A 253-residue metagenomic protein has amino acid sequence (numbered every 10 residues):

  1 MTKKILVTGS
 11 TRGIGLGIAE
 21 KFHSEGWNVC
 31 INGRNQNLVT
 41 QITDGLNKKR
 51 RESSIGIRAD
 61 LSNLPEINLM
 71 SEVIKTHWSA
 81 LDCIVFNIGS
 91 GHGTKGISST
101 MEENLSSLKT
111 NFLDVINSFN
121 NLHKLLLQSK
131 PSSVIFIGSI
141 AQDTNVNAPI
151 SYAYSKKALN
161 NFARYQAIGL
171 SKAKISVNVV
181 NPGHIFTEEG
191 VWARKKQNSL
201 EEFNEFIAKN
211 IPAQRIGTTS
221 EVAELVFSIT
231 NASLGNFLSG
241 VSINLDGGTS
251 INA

Functional and structural regions predicted by a protein language model:
K3, S79-D82, L126-I140, K172-I175 (+1 more regions): Active-site loop of short-chain dehydrogenase/reductase
T11-G13, N35: Conserved glycine-rich cofactor-binding loop
F22, N160, L170-T187, F237-I243: Conserved Rossmann-fold SDR core element
N68, G89-L105, A148-S151, V191: Conserved mid-core segment of classical short-chain dehydrogenase/reductases
L127, S133-K172, H184-I185: Catalytic loop of short-chain dehydrogenase/reductase
K172, I185-N210, N252-A253: A glycine/serine/threonine-rich, flexible loop-to-helix segment that serves as the NAD(P) cofactor-binding "lid"
S233-A253: Short C-terminal tail/terminal secondary-structure segment of NAD(P)H-dependent dehydrogenase/reductase domains
